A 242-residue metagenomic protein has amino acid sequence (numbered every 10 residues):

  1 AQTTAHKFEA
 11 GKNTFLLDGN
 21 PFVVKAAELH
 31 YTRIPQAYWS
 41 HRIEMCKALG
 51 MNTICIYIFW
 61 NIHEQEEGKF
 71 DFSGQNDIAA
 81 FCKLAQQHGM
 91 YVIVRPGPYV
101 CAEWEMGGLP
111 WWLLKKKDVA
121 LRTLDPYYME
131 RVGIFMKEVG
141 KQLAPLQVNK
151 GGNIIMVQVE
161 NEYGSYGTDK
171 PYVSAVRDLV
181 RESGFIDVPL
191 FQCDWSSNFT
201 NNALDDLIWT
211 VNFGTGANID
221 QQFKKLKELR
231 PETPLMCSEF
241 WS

Functional and structural regions predicted by a protein language model:
A1-T53, K83, Q87-Y91: N-terminal carbohydrate-binding accessory modules
T3, V94, P98-R131, V139-S242: Substrate-binding/catalytic cleft of secreted carbohydrate-active enzymes, primarily glycoside hydrolases
E28-H30, Y57, E160: Conserved residues at the C-terminal ends of beta-strands
T32, F59-H63, S197: Short active-site-proximal "capping" loops at secondary-structure junctions
I34-P35, E64-G68, G164-G167: A generic structural signal for short coil/turn motifs at secondary-structure boundaries
Q36, S40, F72-A79, P126-G133 (+1 more regions): Non-membrane alpha-helical structural segments and their capping/turn regions in soluble enzymes
W39-G107, W111, R177-V188: Aromatic-lined substrate-binding rim segments of carbohydrate-active enzymes
M136: Short amphipathic alpha-helical/adjacent loop interface patches that line ligand and macromolecule-binding sites
